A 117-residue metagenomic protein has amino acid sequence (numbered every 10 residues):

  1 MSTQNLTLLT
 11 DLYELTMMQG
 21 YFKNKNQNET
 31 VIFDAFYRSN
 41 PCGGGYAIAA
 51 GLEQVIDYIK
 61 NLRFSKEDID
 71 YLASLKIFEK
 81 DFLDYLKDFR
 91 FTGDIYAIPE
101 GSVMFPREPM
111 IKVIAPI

Functional and structural regions predicted by a protein language model:
M1-I117: Ordered alpha/beta subdomains of enzyme catalytic regions
